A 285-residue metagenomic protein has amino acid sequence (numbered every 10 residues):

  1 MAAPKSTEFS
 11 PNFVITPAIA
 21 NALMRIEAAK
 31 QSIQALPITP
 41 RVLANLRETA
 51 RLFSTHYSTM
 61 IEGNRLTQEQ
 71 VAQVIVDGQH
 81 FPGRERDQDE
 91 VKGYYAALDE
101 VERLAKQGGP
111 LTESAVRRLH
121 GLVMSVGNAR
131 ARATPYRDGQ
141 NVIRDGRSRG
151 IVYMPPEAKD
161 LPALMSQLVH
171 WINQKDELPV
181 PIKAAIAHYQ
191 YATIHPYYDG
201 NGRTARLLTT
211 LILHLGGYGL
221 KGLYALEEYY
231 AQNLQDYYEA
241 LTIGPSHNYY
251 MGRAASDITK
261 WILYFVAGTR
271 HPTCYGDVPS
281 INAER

Functional and structural regions predicted by a protein language model:
M1-R285: FIC/Doc superfamily catalytic core
